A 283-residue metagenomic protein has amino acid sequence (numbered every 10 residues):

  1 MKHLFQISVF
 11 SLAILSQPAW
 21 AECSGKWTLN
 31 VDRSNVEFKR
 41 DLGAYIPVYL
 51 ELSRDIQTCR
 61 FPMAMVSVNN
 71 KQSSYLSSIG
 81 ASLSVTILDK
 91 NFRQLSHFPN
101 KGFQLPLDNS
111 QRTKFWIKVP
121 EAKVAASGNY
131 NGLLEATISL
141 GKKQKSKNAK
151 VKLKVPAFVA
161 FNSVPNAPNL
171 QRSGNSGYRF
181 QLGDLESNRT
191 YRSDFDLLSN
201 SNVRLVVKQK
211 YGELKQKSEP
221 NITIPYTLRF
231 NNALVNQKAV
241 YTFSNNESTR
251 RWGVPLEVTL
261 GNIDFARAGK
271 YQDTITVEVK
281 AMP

Functional and structural regions predicted by a protein language model:
K2-F10: Sec-dependent signal peptide recognition, specifically the positively charged N-region followed immediately by
S16-P18: N-terminal signal peptide c-region/cleavage motif recognized by signal peptidases
W20-Y75, Q111-P220, N246-P283: N-terminal small/polar-rich segments of proteins
C59-L105, K210-Y241: Surface-exposed binding patches on compact interaction domains or structured appendages
